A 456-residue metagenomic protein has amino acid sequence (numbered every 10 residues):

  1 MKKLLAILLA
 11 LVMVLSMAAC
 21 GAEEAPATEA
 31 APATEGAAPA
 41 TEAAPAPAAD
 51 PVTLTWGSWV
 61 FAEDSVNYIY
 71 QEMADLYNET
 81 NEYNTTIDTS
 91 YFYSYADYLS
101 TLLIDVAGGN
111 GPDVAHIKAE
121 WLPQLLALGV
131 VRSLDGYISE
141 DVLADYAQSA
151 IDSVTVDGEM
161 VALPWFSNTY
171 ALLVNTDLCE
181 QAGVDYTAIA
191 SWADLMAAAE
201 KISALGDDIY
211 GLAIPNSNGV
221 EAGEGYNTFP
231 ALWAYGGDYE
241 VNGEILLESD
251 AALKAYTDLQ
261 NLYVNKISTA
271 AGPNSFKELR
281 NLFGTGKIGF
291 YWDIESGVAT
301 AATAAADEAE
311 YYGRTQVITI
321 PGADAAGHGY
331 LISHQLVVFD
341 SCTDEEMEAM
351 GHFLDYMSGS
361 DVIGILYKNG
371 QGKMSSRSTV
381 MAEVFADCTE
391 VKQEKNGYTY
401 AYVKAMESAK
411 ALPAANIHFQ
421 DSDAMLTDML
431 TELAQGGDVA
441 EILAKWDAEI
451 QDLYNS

Functional and structural regions predicted by a protein language model:
A6, C20-Q124, V142-L143, D324 (+4 more regions): Conserved N-terminal structural module of periplasmic/extracytoplasmic solute-binding proteins
C20, I104-D105, P112-D113, V142-C179 (+3 more regions): A structural signal for short loop-to-beta-strand junctions that line the ligand-binding cleft of periplasmic/secreted
A43-A46, I117-Y170, M196, G223-N227 (+4 more regions): Hinge/lid segment of periplasmic solute-binding proteins
V52, E79-Y83, T257, N261-N265 (+1 more regions): Extracytoplasmic/periplasmic substrate-recognition and gating elements
T80-S149, S153-T155, E180-G183, A190 (+3 more regions): Extracytoplasmic "Venus flytrap"/periplasmic binding protein-like
D157-W165, Y170, D194-I245, I288: Extracytoplasmic/periplasmic solute-binding protein
A198-K201, N242-G272, I320: Glycine-centered hinge/linker elements that transmit conformational signals in sensory and ligand-binding systems
Y330, Q393-E449: C-terminal capping/gating helix-and-loop segments adjacent to ligand/active sites or protein-protein/ligand interfaces
